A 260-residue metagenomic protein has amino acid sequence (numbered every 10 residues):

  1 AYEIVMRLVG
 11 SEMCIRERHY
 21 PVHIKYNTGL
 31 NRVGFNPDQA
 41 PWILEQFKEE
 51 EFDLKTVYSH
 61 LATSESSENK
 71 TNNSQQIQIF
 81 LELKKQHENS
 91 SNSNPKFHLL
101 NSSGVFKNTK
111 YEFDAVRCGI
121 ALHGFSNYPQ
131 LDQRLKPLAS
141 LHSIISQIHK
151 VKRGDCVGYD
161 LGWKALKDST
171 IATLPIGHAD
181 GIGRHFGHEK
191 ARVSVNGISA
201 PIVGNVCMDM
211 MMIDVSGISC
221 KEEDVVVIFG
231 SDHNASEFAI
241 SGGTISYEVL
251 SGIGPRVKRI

Functional and structural regions predicted by a protein language model:
A1-I15: Single conserved hydrophobic/aromatic residue that forms the stacking wall/gate of nucleotide- or nucleobase-binding
Y2-I4, F47, F106, S216: Short, flexible, glycine/charge-rich loop motifs used to bind or transfer phosphoryl groups or to couple energy/partner
R7, R18, P137, D168-T170 (+1 more regions): Residue-level preference for beta-strand/loop junctions
R7-G10, G29, G34, T56 (+10 more regions): Glycine-centered flexibility sites
R16-P21, Y26-I144, V151-K152: Active-site loop/helix belt of alpha/beta enzymes
K150-I260: C-terminal accessory subdomain/extension
